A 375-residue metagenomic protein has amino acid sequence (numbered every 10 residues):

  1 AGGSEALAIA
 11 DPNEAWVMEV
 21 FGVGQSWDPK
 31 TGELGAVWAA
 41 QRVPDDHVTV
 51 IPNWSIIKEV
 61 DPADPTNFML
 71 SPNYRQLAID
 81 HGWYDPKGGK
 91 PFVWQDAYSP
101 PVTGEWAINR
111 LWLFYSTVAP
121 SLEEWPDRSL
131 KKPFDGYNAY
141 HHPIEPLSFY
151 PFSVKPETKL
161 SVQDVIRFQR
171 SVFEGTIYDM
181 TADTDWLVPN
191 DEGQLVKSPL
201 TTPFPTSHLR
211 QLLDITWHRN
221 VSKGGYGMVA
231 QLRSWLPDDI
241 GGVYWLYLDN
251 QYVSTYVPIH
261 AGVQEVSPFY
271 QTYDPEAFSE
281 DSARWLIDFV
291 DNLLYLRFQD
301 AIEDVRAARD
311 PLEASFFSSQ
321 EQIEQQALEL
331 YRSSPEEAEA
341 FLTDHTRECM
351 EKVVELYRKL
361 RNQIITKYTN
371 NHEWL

Functional and structural regions predicted by a protein language model:
G2-E5, D11-M18, V23-L375: C-terminus-biased signal that marks the final domain/tail of proteins
